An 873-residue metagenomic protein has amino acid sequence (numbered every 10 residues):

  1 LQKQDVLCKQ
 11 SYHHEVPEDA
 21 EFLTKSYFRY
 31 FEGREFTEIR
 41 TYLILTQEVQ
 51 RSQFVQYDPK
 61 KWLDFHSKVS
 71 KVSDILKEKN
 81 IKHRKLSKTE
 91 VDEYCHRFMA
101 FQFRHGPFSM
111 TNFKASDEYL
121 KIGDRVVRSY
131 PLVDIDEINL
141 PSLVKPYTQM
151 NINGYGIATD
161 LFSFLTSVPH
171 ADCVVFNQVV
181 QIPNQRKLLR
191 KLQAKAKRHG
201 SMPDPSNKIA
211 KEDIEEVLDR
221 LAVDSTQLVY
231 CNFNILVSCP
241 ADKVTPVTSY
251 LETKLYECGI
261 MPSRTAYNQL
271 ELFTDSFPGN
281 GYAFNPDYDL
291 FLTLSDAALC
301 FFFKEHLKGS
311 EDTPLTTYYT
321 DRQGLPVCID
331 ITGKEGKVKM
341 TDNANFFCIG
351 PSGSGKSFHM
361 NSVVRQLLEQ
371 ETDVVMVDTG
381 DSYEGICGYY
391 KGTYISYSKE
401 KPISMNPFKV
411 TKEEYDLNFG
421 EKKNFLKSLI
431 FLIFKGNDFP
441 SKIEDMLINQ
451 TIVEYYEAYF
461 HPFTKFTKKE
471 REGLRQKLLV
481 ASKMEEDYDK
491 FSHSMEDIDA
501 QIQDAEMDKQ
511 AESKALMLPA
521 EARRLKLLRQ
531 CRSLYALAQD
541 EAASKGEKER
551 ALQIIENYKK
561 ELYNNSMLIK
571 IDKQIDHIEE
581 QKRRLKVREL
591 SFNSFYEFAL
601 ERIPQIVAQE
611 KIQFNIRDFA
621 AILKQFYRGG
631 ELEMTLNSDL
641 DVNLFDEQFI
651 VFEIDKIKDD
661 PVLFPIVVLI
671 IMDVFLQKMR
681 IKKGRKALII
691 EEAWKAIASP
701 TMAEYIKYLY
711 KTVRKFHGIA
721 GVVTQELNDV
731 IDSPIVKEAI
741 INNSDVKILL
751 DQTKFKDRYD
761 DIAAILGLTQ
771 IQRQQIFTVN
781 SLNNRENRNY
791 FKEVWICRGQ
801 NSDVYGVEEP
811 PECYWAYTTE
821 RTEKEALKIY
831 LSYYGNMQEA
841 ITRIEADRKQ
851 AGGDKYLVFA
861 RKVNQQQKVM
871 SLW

Functional and structural regions predicted by a protein language model:
L1-F303: Extended, folded cores of ATP/NTP-driven motor/assembly subunits in large transport and secretion machines
L7, D58-K61, A100-Q102, G279-Y282 (+7 more regions): Short secondary-structure boundary/capping segments
P17-T24, T166-V168, M261, F273-V327 (+7 more regions): P-loop NTPase motor domains
Y27-E32, N418-E470, P734-W873: P-loop NTPase motor core of the ASCE superfamily
F31-T37, A222-L228, Y319-D321, K337-M340 (+2 more regions): Short glycine/proline-enriched loop/turn "hinge" motifs that connect secondary-structure elements and lie
K77, Y256, L368, G388 (+1 more regions): Anion (oxyanion) recognition and catalysis
R84-E90, F176-V179, C258-E271, S396-E400 (+3 more regions): A generic structural motif
L325, G333-S354, F358-R365, V374-Y383 (+3 more regions): Conserved P-loop NTPase motor cores
